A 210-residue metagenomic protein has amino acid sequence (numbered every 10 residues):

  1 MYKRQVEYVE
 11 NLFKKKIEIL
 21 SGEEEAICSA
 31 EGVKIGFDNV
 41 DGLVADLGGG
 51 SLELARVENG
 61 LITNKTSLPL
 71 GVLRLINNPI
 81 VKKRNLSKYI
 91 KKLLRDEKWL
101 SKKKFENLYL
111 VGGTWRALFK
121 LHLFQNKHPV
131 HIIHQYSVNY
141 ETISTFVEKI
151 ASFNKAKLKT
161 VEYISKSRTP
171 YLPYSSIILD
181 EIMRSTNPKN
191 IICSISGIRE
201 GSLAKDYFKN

Functional and structural regions predicted by a protein language model:
K3-D41, R56-N210: Helical "lid/coupling" subdomains associated with nucleotide-phosphate turnover
G42-D46: Short glycine-aspartate micro-motif
G48-G50, V111: Short, basic and Ser/Thr-rich N-terminal targeting/leader segments
G50-R56: Acidic, divalent-metal-coordinating active-site segment for phosphoryl/phosphodiester hydrolysis, typified by short
